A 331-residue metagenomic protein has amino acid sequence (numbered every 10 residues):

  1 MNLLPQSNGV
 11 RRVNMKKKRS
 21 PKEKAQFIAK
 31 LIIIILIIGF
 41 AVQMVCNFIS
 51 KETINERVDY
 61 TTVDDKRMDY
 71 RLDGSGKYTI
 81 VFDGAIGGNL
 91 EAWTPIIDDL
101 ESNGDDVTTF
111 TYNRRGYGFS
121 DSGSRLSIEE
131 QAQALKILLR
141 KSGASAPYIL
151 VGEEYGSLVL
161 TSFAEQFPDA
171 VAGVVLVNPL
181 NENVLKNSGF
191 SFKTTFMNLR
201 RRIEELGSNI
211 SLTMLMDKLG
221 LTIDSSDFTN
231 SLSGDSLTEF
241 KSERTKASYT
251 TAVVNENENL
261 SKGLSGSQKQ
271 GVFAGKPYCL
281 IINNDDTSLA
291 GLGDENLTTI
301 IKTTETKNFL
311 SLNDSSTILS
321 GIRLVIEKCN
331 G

Functional and structural regions predicted by a protein language model:
N2-I80, S102-V107, N330-G331: Alpha/beta-hydrolase fold catalytic core
D69-F119: Conserved HGGG/HGGXW glycine-rich cap/lid loop of the alpha/beta-hydrolase fold
T111-V151: Active-site loop/oxyanion-hole signature of alpha/beta-hydrolase fold enzymes
Y148-I149, A172-V175: Residue in the alpha/beta-hydrolase core beta-strand immediately N-terminal to the catalytic nucleophile
V151-G156, L160: Gly/Ala-rich beta-loop-alpha elbow adjacent to hydrolase catalytic centers
V175-E205: Flexible "cap/lid" loop of the alpha/beta hydrolase fold
G234-D294: Conserved serine/cysteine hydrolase catalytic core
N296-G331: Catalytic active-site module of serine/aspartate enzymes centered on a nucleophile-bearing elbow/loop
